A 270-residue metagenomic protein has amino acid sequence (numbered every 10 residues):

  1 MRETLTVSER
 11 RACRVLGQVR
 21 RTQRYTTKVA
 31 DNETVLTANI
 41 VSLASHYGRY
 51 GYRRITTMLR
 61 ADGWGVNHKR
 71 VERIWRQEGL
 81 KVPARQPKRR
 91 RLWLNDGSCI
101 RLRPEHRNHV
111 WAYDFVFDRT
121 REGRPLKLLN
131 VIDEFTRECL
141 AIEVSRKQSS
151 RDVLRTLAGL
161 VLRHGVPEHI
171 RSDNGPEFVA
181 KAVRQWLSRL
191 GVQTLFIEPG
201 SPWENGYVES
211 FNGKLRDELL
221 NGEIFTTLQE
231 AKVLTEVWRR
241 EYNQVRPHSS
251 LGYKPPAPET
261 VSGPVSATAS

Functional and structural regions predicted by a protein language model:
M1-S270: Charged DNA-binding/catalytic regions of mobile-element recombinases
